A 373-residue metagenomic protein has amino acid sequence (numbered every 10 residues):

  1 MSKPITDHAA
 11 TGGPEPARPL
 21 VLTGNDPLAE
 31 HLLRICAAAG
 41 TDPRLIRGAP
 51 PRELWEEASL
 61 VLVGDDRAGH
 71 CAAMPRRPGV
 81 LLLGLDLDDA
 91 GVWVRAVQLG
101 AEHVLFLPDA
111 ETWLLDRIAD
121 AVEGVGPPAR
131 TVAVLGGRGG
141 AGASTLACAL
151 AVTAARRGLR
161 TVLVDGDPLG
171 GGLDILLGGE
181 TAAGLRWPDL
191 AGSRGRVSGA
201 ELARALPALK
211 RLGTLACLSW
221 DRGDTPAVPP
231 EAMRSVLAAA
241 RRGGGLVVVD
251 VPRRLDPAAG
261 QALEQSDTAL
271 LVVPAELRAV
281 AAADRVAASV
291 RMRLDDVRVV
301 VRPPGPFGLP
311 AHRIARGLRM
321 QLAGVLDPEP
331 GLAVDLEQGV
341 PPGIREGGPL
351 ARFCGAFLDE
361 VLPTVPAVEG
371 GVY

Functional and structural regions predicted by a protein language model:
M1-T131, T181, L185-A200, R285-V297 (+7 more regions): Acidic-aromatic/histidine active-site loop/patch
V21, L60-G64, A133, C217-S219 (+3 more regions): Structural motif
P27-L28, L169, R254, R278: Conserved Rossmann-like nucleotide-cofactor binding loop
D88-A90, E111-W113, G171, L277-V280 (+1 more regions): Short gly/pro/ser/thr-enriched loop/turn and capping motifs at secondary-structure boundaries
R130-L177, A239-A240: Walker A/P-loop phosphate-binding motif and the immediately C-terminal alpha-helix
G166-G245, L332-Q338, P342-I344: P-loop/Walker-type NTP enzyme "switch/lid" segment
A232-E337: Conserved catalytic-core segment of NTP-binding enzymes
